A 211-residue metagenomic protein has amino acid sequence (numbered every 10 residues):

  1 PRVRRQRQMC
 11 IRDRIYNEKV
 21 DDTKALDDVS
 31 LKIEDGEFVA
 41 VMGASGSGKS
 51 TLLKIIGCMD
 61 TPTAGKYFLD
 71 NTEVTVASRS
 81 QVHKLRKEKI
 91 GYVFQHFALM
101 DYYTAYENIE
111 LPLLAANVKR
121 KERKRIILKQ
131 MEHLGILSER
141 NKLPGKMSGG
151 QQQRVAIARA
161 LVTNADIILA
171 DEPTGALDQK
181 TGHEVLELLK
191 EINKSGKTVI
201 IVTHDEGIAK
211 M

Functional and structural regions predicted by a protein language model:
P1-R7, I11: Single conserved hydrophobic/aromatic residue that forms the stacking wall/gate of nucleotide- or nucleobase-binding
M42-A44: The feature captures the beta-strand-to-loop junction immediately N-terminal to the Walker
G57: Helix-to-loop junction immediately C-terminal to a conserved catalytic motif
T72-E73, L114-N117, K121-S138: Conserved ABC ATPase "signature" region
K87, K142-G145, T163, S195: Conserved signature/switch motifs of ABC ATPase nucleotide-binding domains
Y103-L111: Short coil-to-helix segment of the ABC ATPase nucleotide-binding domain corresponding to the Q-loop/switch region
L143-Q153: Conserved ABC ATPase signature
